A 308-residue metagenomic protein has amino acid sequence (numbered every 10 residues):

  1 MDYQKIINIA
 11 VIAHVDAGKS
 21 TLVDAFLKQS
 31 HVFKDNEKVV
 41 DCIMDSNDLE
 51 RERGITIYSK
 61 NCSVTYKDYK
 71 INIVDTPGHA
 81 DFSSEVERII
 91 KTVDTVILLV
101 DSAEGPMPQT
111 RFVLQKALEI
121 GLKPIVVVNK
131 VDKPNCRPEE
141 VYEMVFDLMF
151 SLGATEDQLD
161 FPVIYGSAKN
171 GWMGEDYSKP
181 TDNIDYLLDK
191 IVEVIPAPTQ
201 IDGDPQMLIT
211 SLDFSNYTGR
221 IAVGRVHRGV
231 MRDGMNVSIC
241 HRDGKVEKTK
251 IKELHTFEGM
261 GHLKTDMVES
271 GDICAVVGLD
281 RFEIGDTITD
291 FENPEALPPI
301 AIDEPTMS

Functional and structural regions predicted by a protein language model:
M1-V100, E104-P106, M144, L212-S215: P-loop NTPase switch module centered on the Walker A-proximal segment
A17, Q29, H79-A80, A103-P106 (+5 more regions): Conserved nucleotide-binding/hydrolysis micro-motifs of P-loop NTPases
A25-F26, S63, E85-R88, T92 (+3 more regions): Alpha-helical scaffold elements adjacent to nucleotide-binding pockets in ATP/GTP-utilizing enzyme cores
N61, E85-V86, V113-L114, H262-L263 (+1 more regions): Short beta-strand/turn micro-motifs at beta-sheet edges
V96-Q158: Conserved C-terminal guanine-recognition region of P-loop GTPase G domains, centered on the G4
E119, I164-Y165, A296-M307: Flexible hinge/switch segments at interdomain interfaces of large molecular machines
I125-V128, G171-M173, E304-S308: Short, hydrophobic beta-strand segments
F150-I284: Conserved catalytic-core segments of large NTP-driven translation/proteostasis enzymes
